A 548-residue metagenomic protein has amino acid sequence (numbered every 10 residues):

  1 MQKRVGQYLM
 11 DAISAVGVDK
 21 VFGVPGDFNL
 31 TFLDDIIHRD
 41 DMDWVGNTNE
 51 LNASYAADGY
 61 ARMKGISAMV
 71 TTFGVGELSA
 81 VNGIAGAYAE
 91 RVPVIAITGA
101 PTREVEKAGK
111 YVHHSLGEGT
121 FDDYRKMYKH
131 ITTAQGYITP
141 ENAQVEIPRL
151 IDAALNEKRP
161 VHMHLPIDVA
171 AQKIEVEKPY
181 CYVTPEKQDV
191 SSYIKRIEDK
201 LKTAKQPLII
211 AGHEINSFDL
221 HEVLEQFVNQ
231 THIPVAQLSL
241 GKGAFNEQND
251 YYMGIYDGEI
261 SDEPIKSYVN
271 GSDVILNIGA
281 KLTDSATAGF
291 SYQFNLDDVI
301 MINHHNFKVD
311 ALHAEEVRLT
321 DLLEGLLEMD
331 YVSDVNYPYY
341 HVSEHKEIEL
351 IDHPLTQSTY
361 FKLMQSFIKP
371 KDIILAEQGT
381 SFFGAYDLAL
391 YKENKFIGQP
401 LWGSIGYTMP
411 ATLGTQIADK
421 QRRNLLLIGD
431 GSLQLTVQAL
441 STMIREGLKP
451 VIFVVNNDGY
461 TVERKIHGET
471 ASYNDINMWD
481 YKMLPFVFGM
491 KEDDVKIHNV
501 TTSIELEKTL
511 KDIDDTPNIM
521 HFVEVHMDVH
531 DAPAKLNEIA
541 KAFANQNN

Functional and structural regions predicted by a protein language model:
M1-D330, K449-I452: N-terminal alpha/beta PP-like core and its mobile active-site loop of ThDP/TPP-dependent enzymes
G6-V18, V24-D27, F32-I37, Y340-T415 (+3 more regions): Active-site diphosphate/adenylate-binding microenvironment
N52-A56, G76, Y124, L322 (+5 more regions): Catalytic-loop motifs flanking and including active-site residues across diverse enzymes
M63, H114-N156, D334-V342, E347 (+1 more regions): Conserved thiamine diphosphate
I97, K107-E118, G258, F383-N548: Thiamine diphosphate
I138, K195, F294-T380, K491-N548: Phosphate/pyrophosphate-binding active-site segments
L150-I151, K195-E198, V223-L224, P264-I265 (+7 more regions): Generic recognition of flexible, low-complexity loop/linker segments
